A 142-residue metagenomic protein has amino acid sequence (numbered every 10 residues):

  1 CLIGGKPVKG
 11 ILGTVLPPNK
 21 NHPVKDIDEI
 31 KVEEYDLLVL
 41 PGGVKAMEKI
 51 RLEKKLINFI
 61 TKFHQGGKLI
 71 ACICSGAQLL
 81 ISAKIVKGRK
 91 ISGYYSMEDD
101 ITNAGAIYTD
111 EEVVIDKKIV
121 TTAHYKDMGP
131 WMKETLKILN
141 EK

Functional and structural regions predicted by a protein language model:
C1-I70, Q78-K90, E98-K142: Extended, subdomain-level signal for the structured scaffold at the beginning of enzyme domains
C74: Catalytic nucleophile serine of serine hydrolases, specifically the conserved "nucleophile elbow" pentapeptide
